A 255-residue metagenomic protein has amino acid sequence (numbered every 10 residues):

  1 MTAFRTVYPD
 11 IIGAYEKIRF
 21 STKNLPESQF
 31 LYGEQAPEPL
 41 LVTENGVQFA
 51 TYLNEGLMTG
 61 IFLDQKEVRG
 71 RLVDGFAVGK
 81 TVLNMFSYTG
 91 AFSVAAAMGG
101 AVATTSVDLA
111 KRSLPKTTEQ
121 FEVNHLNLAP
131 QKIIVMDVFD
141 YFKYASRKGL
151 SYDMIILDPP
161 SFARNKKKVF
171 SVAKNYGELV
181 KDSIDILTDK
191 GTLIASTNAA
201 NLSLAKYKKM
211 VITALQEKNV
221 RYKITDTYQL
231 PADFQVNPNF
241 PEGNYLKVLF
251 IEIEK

Functional and structural regions predicted by a protein language model:
M1-F62, G70: Non-catalytic substrate-recognition/targeting regions of SAM-dependent transferases
L63-K80: Conserved alpha-helix/loop element of class I SAM-dependent methyltransferases that forms part of the SAM/SAH-binding
V78-Y88: Conserved class I S-adenosyl-L-methionine
T89-A101: Conserved SAM-binding loop of SAM-dependent methyltransferases across substrates and taxa, primarily the Class I
A103-D108: Conserved SAM-binding motif I beta-strand of class I
R112-I156: S-adenosyl-L-methionine
V138-A214: S-adenosylmethionine
E178, T192-K255: C-terminal catalytic and target-recognition region of SAM-dependent MTase-like enzymes, primarily methyltransferases
